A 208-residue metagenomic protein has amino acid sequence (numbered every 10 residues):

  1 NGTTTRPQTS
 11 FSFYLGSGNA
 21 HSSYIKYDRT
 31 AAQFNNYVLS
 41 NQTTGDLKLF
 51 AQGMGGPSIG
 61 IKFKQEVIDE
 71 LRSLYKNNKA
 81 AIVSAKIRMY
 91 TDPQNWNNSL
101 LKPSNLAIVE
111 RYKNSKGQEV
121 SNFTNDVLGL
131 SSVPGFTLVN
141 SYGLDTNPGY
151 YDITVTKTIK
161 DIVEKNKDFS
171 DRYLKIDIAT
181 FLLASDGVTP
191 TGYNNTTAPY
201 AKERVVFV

Functional and structural regions predicted by a protein language model:
N1-V208: Secreted, disulfide-rich extracellular signaling modules
